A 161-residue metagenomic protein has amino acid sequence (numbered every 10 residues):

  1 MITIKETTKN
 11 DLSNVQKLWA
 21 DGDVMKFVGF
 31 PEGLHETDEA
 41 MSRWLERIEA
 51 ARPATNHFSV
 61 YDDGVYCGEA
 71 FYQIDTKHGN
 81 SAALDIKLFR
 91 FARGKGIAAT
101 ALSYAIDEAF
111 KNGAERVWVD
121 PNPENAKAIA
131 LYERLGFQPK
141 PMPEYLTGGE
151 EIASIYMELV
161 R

Functional and structural regions predicted by a protein language model:
M1-D38, S42: A short, well-structured alpha-helix characteristic of acyl/acetyltransferase catalytic modules
T7, L88, P121: Hydrophobic adenine-recognition pocket in adenosine-nucleotide-binding enzymes
N14, A83, K87, T100 (+2 more regions): Amphipathic alpha-helical recognition patches that constitute DNA-binding helices
P31-F91, E108, V160-R161: Acetyl-CoA-dependent GNAT
K77, T100-R116: Conserved acyl-CoA
A82, E115-W118, N122-I129, Q138 (+1 more regions): C-terminal "cap" of GNAT-fold acetyltransferases
G94-D107, A130-R134: Conserved acetyl-CoA-binding loop-helix of GNAT-fold acetyltransferases
